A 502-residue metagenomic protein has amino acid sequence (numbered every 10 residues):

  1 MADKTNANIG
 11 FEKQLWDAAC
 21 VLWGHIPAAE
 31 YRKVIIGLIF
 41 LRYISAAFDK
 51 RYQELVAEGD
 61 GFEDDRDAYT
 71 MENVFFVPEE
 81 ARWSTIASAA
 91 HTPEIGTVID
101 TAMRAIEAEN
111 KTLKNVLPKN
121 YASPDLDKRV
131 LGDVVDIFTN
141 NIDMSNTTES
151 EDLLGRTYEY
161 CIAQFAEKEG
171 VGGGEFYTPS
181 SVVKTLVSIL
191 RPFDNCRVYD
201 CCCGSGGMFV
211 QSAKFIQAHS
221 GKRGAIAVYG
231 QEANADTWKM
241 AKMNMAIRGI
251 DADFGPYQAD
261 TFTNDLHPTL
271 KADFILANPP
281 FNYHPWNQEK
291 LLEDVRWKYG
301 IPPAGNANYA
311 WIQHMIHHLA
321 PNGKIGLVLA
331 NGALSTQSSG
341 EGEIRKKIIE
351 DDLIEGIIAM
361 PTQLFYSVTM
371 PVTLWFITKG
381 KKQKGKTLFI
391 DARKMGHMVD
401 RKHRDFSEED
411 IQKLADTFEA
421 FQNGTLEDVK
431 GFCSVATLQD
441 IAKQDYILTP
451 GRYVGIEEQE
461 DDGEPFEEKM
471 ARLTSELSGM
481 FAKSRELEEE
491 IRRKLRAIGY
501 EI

Functional and structural regions predicted by a protein language model:
M1-L190, D194, D253-L266, A359-T362 (+3 more regions): Non-catalytic, mostly N-terminal accessory regions of nucleic-acid modification and defense proteins
Q14, V21, Y31, I35-Y43 (+2 more regions): Conserved Class I SAM-dependent methyltransferase catalytic core
H25, W286-N306, G332-E341, P361-S367 (+2 more regions): Short, contiguous acidic/charged loop-to-helix segments that flank catalytic cores in large enzymes
P124, T147, C202, G230-N234 (+8 more regions): Hydrophobic alpha-helical scaffolding
G172-A277, N282-K298, A330-G332, G340-I354: Conserved S-adenosyl-L-methionine
Q217, A246, P280, H317-A320 (+12 more regions): Hydrophobic alpha-helix feature that most strongly marks membrane-spanning transmembrane helices and their immediate
K271-A272, N306-N308, N322-K324, V328-A330 (+7 more regions): Active-site lining segments that contact anionic ligands and/or coordinate catalytic metals
L353-I354, L364-S367, P371-A415: C-terminal, active-site-flanking charged/polar segments
